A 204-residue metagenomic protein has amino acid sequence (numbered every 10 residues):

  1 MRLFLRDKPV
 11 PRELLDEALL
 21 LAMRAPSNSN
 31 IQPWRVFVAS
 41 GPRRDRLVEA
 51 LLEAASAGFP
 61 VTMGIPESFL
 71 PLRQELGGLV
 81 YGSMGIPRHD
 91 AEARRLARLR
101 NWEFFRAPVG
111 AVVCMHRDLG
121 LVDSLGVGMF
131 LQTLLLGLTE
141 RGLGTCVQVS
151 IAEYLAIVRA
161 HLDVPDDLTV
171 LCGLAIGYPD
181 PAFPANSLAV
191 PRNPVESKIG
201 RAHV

Functional and structural regions predicted by a protein language model:
M1-E17: A short N-terminal beta-strand-loop micro-motif at the entrance of redox/enzyme domains
M1-L3, L21, A25, R43: Conserved alpha/beta cores of soluble small-molecule-handling proteins
M1-R2, F69-L79, T169-A202: C-terminal helix-cap and adjacent tail motif
E17-R24, V109-H161: Small-aliphatic-rich amphipathic alpha-helix that forms the alpha element of a beta-alpha
A18-A22, L51, L174: Short alpha-helical scaffolding segments that buttress acidic/His motifs in well-ordered protein cores
A25-I31: Glycine-rich phosphate/pyrophosphate-binding beta-alpha loops
F37-G120: Glycine/small-residue-rich phosphate/adenosyl-binding loop
V147, A160-P165, D180-F183: Accessory, usually C-terminal, subdomains that scaffold auxiliary metal cofactors
